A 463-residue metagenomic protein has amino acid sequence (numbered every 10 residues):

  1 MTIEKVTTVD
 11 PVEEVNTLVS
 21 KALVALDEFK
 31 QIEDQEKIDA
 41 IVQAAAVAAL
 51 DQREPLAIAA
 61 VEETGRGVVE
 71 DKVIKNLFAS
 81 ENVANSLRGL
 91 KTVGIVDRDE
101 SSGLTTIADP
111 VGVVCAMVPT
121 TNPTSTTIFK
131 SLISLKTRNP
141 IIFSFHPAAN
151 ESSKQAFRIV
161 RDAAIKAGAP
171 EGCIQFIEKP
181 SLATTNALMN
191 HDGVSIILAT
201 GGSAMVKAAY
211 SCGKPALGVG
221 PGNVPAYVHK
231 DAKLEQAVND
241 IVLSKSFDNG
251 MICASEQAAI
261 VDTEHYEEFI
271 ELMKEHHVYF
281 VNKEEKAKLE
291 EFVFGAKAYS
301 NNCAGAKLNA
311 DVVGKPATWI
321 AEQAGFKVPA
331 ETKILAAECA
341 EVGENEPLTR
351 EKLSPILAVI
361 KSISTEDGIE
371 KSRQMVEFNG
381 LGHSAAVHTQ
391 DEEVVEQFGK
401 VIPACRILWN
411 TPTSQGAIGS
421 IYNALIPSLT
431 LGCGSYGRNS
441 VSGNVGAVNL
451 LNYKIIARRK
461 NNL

Functional and structural regions predicted by a protein language model:
M1-T105, I133, E275: N-terminal Rossmann-like NAD(P)+-binding subdomain of aldehyde/semialdehyde dehydrogenases
T2-E4, F326-L463: Conserved C-terminal structural/oligomerization subdomain of aldehyde/semialdehyde dehydrogenase
V9-P11, I128-F129, V206-G343: ALDH superfamily catalytic-core signature
L18-S20, G218-G220, D248-C253, E346-L353 (+1 more regions): Short, flexible turn/loop "capping" segments at secondary-structure junctions
V19, L23-L26, K30, V42-R53 (+13 more regions): Structural signal for hydrophobic packing residues in well-ordered secondary-structure cores of soluble enzyme domains
L23-Q31, C115-A116, A258-V261, L353-S364 (+1 more regions): Short, well-ordered beta-strand elements within core beta-sheets of diverse protein domains
Q31-D39, P170-C173, N249-C253, Y279-E291 (+4 more regions): Flexible, glycine/charged-enriched surface loops at secondary-structure junctions
I95-Q236: Rossmann-like NAD(P) dinucleotide-binding subdomain of oxidoreductase/dehydrogenase enzymes
